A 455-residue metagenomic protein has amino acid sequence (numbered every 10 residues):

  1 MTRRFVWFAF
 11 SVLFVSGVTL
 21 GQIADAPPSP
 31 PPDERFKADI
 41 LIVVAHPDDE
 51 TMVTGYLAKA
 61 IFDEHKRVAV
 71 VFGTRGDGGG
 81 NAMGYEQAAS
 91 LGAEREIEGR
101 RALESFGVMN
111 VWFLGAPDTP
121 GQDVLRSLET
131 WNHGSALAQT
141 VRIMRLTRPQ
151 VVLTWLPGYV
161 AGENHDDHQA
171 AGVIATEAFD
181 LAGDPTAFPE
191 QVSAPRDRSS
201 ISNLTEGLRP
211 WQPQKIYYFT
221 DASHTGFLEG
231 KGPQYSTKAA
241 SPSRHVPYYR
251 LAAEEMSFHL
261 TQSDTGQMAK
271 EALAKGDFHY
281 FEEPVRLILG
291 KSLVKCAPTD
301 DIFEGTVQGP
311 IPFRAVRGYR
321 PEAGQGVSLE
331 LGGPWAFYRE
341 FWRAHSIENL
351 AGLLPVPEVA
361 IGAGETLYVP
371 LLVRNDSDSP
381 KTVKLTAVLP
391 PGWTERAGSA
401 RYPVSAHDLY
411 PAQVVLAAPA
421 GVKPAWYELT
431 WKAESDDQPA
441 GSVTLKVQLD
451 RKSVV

Functional and structural regions predicted by a protein language model:
R3-F5, Q22-V43, R126-S127, H133-A344: Metal-dependent de-N-acetylase/amidase catalytic core
W7-T19: Bacterial N-terminal signal peptides
G21-T147, Q169, T176-D180: Active-site rim/loop-helix segments in enzyme catalytic domains that contact anionic ligands
I361, Y402-Y410: Short proline/glycine- and polar residue-rich coil/turn motifs
L372-S377, P419: Asparagine-centered strand-capping/turn motif at beta-strand->loop junctions
L389-E395: Short, solvent-exposed loop/linker segments at beta-strand-coil boundaries, enriched for Pro/Gly and Ser/Thr
P403-S405, A417-K423: Short, surface-exposed loop/turn segments at beta-strand-coil junctions that are enriched for proline with nearby
V454: Conserved small/polar residues in nucleotide/adenosyl-binding loops
